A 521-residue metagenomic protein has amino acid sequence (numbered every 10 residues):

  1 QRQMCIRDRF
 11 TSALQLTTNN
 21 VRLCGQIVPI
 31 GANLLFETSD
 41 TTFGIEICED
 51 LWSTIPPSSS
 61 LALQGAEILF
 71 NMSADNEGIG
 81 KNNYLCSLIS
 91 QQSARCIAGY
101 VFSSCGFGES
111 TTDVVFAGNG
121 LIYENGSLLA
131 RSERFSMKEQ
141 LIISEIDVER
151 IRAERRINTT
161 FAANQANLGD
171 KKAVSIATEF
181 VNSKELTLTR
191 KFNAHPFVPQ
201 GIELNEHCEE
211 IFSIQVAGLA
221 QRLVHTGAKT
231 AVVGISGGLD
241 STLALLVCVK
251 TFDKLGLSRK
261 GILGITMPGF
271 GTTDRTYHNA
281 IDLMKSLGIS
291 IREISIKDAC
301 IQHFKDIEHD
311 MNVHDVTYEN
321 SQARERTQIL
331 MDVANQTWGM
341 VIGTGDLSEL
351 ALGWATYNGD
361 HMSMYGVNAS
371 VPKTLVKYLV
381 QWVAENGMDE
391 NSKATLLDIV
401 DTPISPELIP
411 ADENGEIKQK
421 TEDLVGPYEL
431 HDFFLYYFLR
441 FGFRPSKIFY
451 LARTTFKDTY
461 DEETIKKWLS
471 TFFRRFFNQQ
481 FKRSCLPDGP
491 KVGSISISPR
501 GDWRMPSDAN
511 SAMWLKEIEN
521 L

Functional and structural regions predicted by a protein language model:
Q1-Q3, R7-V232, K250-R259, I291: Enzyme catalytic cores with a strong preference for nitrogen-chemistry domains
R7-G31, T38-D40, L51-T54, L63-G65 (+4 more regions): Active-site adenylate/phosphate-handling loop in enzymes that bind or generate adenylated species
F36-S39, C48-L69, P199, E203-A228 (+4 more regions): Long hydrophobic segments that form regular secondary structure
E46-C48, N71-M72, V101-S103, Y123-N125 (+11 more regions): Generic beta-strand/beta-sheet core signal
I79, N83-L88, V115-N119, V247-T251 (+3 more regions): Short secondary-structure boundary/capping segments
Y100, H207-F252, K260-H303, I307 (+4 more regions): Extended, hydrophobic alpha-helical segments in both membrane/secreted and soluble proteins
A162-V233, A244-V247, K254-L257, D315 (+3 more regions): Peripheral terminal appendages
A173-A194, L257, G261-T317, A323 (+2 more regions): A conserved beta-strand->alpha-helix junction
